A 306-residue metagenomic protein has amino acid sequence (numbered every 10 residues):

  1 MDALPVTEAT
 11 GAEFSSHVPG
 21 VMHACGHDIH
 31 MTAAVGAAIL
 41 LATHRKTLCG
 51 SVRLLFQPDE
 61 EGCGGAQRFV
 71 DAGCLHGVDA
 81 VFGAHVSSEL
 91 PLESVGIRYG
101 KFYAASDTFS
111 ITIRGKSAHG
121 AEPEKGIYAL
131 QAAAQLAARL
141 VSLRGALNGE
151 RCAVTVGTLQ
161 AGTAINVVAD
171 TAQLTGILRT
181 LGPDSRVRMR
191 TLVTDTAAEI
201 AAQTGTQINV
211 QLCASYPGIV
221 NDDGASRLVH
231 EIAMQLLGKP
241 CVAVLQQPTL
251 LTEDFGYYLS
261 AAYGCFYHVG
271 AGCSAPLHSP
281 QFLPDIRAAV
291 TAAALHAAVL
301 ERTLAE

Functional and structural regions predicted by a protein language model:
M1-A3, P58, A271, I286: Short glycine-rich, polar/acidic loop-and-turn segments at beta strand-coil junctions
A3-M22, D28-I29, A34, L41 (+2 more regions): Histidine/acidic-residue-rich, glycine-tolerant segments that coordinate divalent metal ions
H17-C25, S279-I286: Short pre-catalytic strand/loop immediately N-terminal to key active-site residues, enriched for Gly-Thr
I39-A42, E301: Membrane-water interface at transmembrane helix exits
A134-E306: Metal-dependent amide/peptide-bond hydrolase catalytic core, centered on the "pita-bread" metallohydrolase fold
